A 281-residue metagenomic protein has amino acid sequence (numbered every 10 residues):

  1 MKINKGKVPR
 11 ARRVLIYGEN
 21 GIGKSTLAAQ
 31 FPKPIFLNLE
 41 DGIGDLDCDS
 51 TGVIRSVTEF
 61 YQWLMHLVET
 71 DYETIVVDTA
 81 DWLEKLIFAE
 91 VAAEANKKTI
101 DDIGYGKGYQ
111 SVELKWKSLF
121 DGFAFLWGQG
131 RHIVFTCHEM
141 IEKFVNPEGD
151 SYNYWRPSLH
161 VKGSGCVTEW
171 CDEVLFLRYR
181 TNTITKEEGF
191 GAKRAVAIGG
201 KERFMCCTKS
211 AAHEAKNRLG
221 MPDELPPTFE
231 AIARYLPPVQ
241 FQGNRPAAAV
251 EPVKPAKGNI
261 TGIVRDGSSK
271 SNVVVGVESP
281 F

Functional and structural regions predicted by a protein language model:
K2-V91: Conserved P-loop
S25-A28, F125, C166-V167: Hydrophobic/aromatic ligand-binding patch that stacks against planar heteroaromatic rings of cofactors or nucleotides
P32, D71, G130-R131, D172: Residue-level detector of structured alpha->beta connecting loops
P34-F36, I133, V174-F176: Short, well-ordered beta-strand core segments
E40-G42, E139, R180: Short, solvent-exposed coil/turn elements at secondary-structure transition points
W82-G163: P-loop NTPase motor core
E142-V264: Conserved GTP-binding G-domain of TRAFAC-class P-loop NTPases and closely related GTPase folds
G258-F281: Long, low-complexity, intrinsically disordered segments
